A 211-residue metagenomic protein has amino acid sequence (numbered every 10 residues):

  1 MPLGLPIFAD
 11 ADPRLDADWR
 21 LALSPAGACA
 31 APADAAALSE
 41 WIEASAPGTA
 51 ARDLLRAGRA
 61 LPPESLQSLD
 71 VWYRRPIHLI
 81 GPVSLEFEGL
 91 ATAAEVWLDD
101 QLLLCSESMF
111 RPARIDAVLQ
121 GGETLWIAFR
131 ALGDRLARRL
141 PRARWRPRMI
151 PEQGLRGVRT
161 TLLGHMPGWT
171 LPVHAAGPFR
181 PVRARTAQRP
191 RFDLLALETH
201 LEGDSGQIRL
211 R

Functional and structural regions predicted by a protein language model:
P2-P6, A11-P13, L21-A26, P63 (+1 more regions): Accessory beta-strand-rich segments of carbohydrate-active enzymes
R20-A51: Predominantly extracellular/luminal regions of secreted and cell-surface proteins, especially disulfide-bonded
D34-A37, R142-R144, L194-L201: Short intrinsically disordered coil segments
W41-A44, W169, F192, L197: Short clusters of hydrophobic/aromatic residues that line enzyme substrate/ligand-binding pockets
S45-P47, A57, P112: Proline-rich low-complexity regions
L54-P63: N-terminal glycine-rich cofactor-binding segment
R185-R211: Surface beta-strand/loop "capping" patches
